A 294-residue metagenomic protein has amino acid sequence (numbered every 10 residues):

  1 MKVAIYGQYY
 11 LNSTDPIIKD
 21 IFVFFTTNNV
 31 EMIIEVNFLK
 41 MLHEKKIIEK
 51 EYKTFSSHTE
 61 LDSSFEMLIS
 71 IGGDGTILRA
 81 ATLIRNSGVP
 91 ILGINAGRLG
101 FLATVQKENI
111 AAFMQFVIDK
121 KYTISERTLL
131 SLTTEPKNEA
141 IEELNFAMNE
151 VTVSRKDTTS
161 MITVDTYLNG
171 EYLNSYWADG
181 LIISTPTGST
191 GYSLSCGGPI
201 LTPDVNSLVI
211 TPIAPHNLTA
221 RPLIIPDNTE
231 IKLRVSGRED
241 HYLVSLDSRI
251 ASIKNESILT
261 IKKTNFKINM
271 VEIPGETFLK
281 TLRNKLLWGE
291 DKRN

Functional and structural regions predicted by a protein language model:
M1-M67, E108-T123, T134-N145: ATP/NTP phosphate-donor binding region
T14-D15, G75-A80, T190-S195: Short glycine/serine/threonine-rich phosphate/pyrophosphate-binding segments that cradle anionic phosphate groups
S70-D74, T82-L83: N-terminal glycine-rich "phosphate-gripper" loop used for MgATP/nucleotide binding and carboxylate activation
I84-A96, F101: Gly/Ser-rich helix-loop-strand patches that form or flank binding pockets for ribonucleotide-derived cofactors
R98-D179: Catalytic core of DAGKc-family lipid kinases
V153, N169-Y172, L218-N294: ATP/nucleoside-binding phosphotransfer catalytic cores, i.e., glycine-rich phosphate-binding loops
T166, G188, V244: Short aromatic-centered micro-motifs
E171-T219: Gly/Ser/Thr-rich active-site loops/lids in small-molecule metabolic enzymes that frequently grip phosphoryl groups
